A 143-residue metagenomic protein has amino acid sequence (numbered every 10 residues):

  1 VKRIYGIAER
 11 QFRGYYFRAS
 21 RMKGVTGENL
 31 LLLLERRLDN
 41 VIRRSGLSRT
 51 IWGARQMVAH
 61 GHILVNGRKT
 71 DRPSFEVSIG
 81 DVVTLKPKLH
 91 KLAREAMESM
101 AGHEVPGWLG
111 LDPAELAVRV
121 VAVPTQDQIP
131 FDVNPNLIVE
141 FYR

Functional and structural regions predicted by a protein language model:
V1-S45, R72-R143: Ferredoxin-like alpha/beta domains used as RNA- or RNAP-binding modules
S48: C-terminal substrate/ligand-recognition segments
I51, M57-V58, V77: Short, well-ordered loop/turn sites that connect or cap secondary structure elements
